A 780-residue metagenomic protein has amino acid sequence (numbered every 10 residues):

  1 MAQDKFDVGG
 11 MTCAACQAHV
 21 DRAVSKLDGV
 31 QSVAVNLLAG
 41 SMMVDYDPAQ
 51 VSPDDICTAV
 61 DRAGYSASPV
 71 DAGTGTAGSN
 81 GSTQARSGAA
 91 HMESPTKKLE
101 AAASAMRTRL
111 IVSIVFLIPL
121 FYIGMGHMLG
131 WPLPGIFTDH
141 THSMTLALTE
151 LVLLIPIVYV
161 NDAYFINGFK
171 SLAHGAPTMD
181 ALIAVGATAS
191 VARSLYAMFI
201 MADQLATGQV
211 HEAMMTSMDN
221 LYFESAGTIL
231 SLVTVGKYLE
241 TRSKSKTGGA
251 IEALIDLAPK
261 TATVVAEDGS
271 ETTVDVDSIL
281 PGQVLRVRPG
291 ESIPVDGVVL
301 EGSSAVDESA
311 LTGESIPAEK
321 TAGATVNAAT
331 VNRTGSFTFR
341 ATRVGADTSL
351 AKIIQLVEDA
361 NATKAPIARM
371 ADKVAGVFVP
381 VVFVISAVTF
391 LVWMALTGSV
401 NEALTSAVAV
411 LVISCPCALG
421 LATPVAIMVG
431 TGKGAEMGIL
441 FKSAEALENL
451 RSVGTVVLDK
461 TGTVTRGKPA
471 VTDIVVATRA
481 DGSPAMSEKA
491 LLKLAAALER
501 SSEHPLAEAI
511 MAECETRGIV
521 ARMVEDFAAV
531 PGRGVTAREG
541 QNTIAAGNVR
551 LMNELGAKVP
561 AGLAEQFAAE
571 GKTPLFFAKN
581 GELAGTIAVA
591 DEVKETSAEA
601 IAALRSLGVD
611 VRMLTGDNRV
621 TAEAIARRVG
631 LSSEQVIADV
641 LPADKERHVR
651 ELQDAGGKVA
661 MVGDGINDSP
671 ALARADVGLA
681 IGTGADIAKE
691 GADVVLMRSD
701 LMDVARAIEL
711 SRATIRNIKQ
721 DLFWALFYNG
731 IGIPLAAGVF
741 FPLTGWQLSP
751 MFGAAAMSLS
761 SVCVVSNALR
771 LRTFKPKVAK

Functional and structural regions predicted by a protein language model:
M1, G282, P289, T363 (+5 more regions): Conserved ATP-binding TGD loop and adjacent catalytic N/P-domain core of P-type ATPases
M1-A147, K244, S270-T273, A351 (+4 more regions): Flexible metal-binding regulatory segments at protein termini and peripheral loops
D28-Y46, Q50, D54, L221-F223 (+3 more regions): Conserved cytosolic catalytic loops of P-type ATPases
M92-V115, N167-S190, I354-S386, A403 (+6 more regions): Soluble-to-membrane junctions at the N-terminal ends of transmembrane alpha-helices in multi-pass ion-transporting
A103-T261, K373, I474, G745: Transmembrane helix-loop-helix hairpins at the membrane interface
T108, T330, G454-E503, M511 (+3 more regions): ATP-driven catalytic headpiece of P-type ATPases
L129-M144, A173, P177, A192 (+8 more regions): Membrane-embedded alpha-helical bundles of multi-pass transporters
M201-L205, V210-E212, G227-P289, K320 (+4 more regions): Juxtamembrane coupling segments of multi-pass membrane pumps/enzymes
